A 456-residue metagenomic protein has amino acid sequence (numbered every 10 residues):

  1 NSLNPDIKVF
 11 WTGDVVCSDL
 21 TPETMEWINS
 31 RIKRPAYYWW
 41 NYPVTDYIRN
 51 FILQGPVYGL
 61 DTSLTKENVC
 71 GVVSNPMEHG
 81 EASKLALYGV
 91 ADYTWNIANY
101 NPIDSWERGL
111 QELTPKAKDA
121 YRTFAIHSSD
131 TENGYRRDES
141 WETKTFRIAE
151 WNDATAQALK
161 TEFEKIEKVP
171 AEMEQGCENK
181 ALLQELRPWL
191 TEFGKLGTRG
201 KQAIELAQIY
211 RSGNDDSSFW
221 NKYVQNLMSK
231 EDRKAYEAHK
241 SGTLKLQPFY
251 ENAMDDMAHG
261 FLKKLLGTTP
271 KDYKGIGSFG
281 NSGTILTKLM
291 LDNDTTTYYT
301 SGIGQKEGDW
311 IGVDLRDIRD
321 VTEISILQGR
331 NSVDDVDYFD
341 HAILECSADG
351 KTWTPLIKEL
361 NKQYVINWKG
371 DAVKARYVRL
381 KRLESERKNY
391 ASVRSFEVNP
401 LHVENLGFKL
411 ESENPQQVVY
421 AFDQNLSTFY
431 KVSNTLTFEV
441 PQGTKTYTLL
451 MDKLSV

Functional and structural regions predicted by a protein language model:
N1-S105: Catalytic-core regions of glycoside hydrolase
K33, E67-V69, A375, K388 (+2 more regions): Sequence-level motif detector for i,i+2 pairs with an aromatic at +2
L85-N96, G197, K201, I311 (+3 more regions): Short, Φ-rich (hydrophobic/aromatic) sequence segments
P102-K274: Catalytic domains of carbohydrate-active enzymes that cleave complex glycans
I209-T287, Y364-K369, N389, S395-S427 (+3 more regions): Mature N-terminal, pre-catalytic/accessory segment of carbohydrate-active enzymes
D292-T352, N361-E404, N425-V456: Aromatic, loop-rich ligand-recognition surfaces of beta-strand-rich domains
P355-I357: Beta-propeller fold detector
